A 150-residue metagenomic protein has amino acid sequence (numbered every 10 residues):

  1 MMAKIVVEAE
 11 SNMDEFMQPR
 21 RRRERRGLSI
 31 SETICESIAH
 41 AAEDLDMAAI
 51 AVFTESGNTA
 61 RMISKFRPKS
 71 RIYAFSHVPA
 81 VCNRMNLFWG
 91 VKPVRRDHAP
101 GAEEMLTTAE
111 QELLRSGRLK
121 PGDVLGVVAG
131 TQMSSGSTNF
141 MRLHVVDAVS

Functional and structural regions predicted by a protein language model:
M1-A39: Long, charged amphipathic helices and adjacent flexible linkers at domain junctions
A3-M13, A42, R67, W89 (+3 more regions): Structural signal for hydrophobic packing residues in well-ordered secondary-structure cores of soluble enzyme domains
S11-R21, A48, F53, K120-D123: Flexible, glycine/charged-enriched surface loops at secondary-structure junctions
I30-M47, L106-G117, D123: Phosphate-interacting basic helix/loop segments used at nucleotide- and nucleic-acid interfaces
C35, A48-A51, S56-R61, K65-R71: Conserved mixed alpha/beta catalytic, RNA-binding, or beta-rich assembly cores of soluble enzyme, regulatory
A42, A51-V52, S64-K65, S116-L119 (+1 more regions): Replace "in large, NTP-powered and nucleic-acid-processing enzymes" with "in large, NTP-powered factors and other
T59-R61, R67-E104: Nucleotide-binding motor/catalytic cores of P-loop/tubulin-like NTPases across gene-expression machines
K120-M133, T138-S150: C-terminal binding/interaction regions
